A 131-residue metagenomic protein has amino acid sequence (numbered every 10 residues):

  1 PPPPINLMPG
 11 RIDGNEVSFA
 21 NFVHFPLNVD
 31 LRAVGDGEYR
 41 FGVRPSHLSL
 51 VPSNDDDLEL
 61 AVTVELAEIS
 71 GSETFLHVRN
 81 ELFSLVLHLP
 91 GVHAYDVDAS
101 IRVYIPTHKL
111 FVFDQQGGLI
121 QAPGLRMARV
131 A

Functional and structural regions predicted by a protein language model:
P3-A131: Non-catalytic connector elements of ABC transporters
